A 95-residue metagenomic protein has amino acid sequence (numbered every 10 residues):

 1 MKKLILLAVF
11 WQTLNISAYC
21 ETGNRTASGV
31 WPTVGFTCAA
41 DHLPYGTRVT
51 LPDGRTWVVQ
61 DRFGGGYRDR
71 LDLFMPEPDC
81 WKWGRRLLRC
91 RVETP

Functional and structural regions predicted by a protein language model:
M1-K3: Positively charged n-region of N-terminal signal peptides that target proteins for export
A8-P95: Solvent-exposed, well-ordered loop and adjacent helix/strand elements within mature globular domains that form
